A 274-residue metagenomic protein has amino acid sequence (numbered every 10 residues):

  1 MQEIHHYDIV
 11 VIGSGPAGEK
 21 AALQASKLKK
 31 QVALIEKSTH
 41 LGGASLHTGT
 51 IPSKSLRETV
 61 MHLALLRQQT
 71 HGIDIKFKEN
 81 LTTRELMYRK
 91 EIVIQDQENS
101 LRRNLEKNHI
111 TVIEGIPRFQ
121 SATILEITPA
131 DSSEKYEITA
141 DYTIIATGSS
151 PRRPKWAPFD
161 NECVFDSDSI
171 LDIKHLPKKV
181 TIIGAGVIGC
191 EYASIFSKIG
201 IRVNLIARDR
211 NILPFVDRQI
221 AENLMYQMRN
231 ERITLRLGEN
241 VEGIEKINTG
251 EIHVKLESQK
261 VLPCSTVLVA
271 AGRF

Functional and structural regions predicted by a protein language model:
E3-G15, L176-G186: Beta1/beta-strand and adjacent pyrophosphate-binding region of the FAD-binding site in flavoprotein oxidoreductases
E3-Y7, Q24-K30, E36-L176, D209-L213 (+4 more regions): Glycine-rich flavin
D8-L34, I188-S197: N-terminal Rossmann-like FAD-binding beta1-loop-alpha1 element of flavoenzymes
G13, A146-T147, S167, I183 (+1 more regions): Short, well-ordered coil/turn residues at beta-beta hairpins and beta-strand->alpha-helix junctions within
I116-R118, G186, E239-N240: Conserved acidic residues
T143, S265-V269: AMP-binding/adenylate-forming core of the ANL superfamily
K174-R208, L213-V216: Rossmann-like NAD(P)H-binding beta-loop-alpha module
F274: Phosphate/diphosphate-binding loops
